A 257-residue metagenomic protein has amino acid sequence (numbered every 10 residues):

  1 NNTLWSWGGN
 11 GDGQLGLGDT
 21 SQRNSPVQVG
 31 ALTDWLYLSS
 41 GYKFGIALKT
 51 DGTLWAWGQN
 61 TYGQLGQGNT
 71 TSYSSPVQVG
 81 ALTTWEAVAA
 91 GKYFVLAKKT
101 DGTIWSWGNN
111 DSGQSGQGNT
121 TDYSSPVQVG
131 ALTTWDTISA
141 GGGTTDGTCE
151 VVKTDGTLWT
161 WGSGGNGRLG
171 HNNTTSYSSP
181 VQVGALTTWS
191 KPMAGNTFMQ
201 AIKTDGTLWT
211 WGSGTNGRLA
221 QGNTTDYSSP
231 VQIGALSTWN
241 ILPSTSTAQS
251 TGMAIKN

Functional and structural regions predicted by a protein language model:
N1, D34-Y37, T50-T53, T84-A87 (+5 more regions): Tandem repeat domain/solenoid detector
W5-N24, W57-S74, W107-S124, W161-S178 (+1 more regions): Short glycine/serine- and acidic-residue-enriched loop/turn motifs that recur at repeat junctions
S6, F44-A47, A56, S75 (+7 more regions): Conserved core positions of repeat-based scaffolds
G9-G11, K43, T50, Q59-T61 (+10 more regions): Short loop/turn segments immediately following the C-termini of beta-strands
S21, L32-W35, T71, L82-W85 (+5 more regions): Short coil/turn segments at the loop-to-beta-strand junctions that recur within blades of beta-propeller repeat folds
V29-G30, V79-G80, V129-G130, V183-G184 (+1 more regions): Surface loop/turn motifs at the tips and blade-to-blade linkers of beta-strand repeat domains
D226, I241-N257: Blade-level signature of beta-propeller repeat domains, shared across WD40, Kelch, NHL, RCC1 and BNR/Asp-box propellers
